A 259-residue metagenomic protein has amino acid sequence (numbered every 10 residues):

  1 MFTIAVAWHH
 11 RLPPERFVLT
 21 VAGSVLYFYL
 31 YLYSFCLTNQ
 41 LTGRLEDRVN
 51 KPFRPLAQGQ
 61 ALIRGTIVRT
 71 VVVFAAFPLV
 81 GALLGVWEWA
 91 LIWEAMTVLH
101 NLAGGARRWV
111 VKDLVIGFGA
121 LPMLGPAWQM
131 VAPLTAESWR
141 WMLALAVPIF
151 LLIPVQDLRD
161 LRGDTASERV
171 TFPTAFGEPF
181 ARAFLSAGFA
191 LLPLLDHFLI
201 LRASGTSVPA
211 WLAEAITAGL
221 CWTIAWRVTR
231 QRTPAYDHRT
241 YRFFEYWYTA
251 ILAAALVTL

Functional and structural regions predicted by a protein language model:
F2-A5, A57-Q58, L114-V131, P173-E178 (+1 more regions): Small-residue-rich segments of transmembrane alpha-helices in multi-pass membrane proteins, especially helix faces
F2-W8, P13-T42, F74-F77, W87-V98 (+1 more regions): Membrane-embedded alpha-helical segments that form the functional core of polytopic membrane enzymes, especially those
V6-R11, A75-G85, H100-G104, P126-V131 (+3 more regions): Hydrophobic alpha-helical transmembrane segments
R11-L19, I116-T165, P179-P193, H197: Functional transmembrane core segments of multi-pass inner-membrane proteins
E15, G105-R108, P133-A136, F172-P173 (+2 more regions): Membrane-interface helix-boundary motifs at transmembrane edges
Y27-A76, I149-I200, V228, A235-D237: Solvent-exposed interhelical
R54-L134: Intramembrane alpha-helical segments
F180, L201-L259: Extended hydrophobic alpha-helices typical of membrane-associated regions
